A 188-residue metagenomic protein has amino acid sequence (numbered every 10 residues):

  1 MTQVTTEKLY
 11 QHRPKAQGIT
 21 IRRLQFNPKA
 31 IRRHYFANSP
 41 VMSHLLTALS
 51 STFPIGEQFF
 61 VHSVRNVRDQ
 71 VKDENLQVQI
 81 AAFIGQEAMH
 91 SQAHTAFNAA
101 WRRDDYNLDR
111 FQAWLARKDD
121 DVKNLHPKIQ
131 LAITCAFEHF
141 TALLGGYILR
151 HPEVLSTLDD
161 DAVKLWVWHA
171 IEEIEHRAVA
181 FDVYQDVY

Functional and structural regions predicted by a protein language model:
T2-Y188: Non-heme di-metal
